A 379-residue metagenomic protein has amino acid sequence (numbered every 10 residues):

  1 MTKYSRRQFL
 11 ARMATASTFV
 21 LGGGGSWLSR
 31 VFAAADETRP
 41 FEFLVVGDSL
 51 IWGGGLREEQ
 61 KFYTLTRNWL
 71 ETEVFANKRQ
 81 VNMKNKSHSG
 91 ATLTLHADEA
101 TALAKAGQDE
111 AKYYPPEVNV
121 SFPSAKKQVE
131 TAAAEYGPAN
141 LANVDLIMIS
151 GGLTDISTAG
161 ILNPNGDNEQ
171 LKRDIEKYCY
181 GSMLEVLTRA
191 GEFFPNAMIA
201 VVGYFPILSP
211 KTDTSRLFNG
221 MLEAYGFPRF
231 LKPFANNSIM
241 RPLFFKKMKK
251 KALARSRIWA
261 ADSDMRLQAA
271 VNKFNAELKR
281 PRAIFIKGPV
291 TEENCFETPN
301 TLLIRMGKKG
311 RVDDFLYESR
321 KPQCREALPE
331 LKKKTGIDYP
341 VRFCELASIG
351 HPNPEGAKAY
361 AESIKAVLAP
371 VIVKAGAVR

Functional and structural regions predicted by a protein language model:
T2, Q8-R30: N-terminal export signals
A33-A100: Serine-esterase "nucleophile elbow" of acetyl-processing enzymes
E42-V45, I51, N82-S87, D145-S150 (+2 more regions): Structural recognition of the beta-strand scaffold that forms the well-ordered cores of secreted hydrolase catalytic
S49-W52, H88-L93, G152-T158, F205-S209 (+1 more regions): Solvent-exposed loop/turn segments at secondary-structure junctions within structured extracellular/periplasmic domains
S89-V120, S124, E297-V312: Charged, often glycine-rich, active-site loop that binds/positions anionic groups
T101-I175, A200, Y204-F218, C344: Oxyanion-hole/transition-state-stabilizing segment in secreted/luminal serine hydrolases and related acyltransferases
N163-C179, K250-W259: Surface-exposed cleft-lining segments at the edges of enzyme active sites
D213-R257, Q268-K273, R280-H351: Mobile gating loops/cap/lid regions near enzyme active sites that modulate substrate access
